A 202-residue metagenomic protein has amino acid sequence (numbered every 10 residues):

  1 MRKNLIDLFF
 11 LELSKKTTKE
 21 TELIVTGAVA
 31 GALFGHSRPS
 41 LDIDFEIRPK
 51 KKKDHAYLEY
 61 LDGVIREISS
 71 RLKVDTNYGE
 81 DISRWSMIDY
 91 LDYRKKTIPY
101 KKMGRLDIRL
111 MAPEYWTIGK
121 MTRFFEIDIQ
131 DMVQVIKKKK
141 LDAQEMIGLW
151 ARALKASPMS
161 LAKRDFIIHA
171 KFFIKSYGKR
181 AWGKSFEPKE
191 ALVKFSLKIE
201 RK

Functional and structural regions predicted by a protein language model:
M1-K202: Compositionally biased terminal segments of proteins
